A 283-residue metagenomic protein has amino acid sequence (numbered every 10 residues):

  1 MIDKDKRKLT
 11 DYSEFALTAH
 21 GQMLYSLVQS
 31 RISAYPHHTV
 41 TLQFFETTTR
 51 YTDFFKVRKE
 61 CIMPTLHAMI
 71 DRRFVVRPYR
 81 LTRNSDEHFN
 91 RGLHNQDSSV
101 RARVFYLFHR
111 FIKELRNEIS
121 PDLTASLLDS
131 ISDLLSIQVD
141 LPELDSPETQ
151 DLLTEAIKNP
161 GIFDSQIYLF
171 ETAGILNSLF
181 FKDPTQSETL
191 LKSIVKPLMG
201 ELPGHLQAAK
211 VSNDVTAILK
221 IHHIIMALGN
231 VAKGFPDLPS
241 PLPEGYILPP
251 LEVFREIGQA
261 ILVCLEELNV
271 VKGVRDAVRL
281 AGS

Functional and structural regions predicted by a protein language model:
M1-S283: Karyopherin-beta/Importin-beta family HEAT-repeat alpha-solenoid scaffold
